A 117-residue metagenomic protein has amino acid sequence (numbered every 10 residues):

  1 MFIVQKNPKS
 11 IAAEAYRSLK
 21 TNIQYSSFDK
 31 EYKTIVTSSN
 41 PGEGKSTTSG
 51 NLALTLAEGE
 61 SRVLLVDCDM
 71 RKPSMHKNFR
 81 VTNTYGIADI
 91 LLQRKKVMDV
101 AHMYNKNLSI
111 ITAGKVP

Functional and structural regions predicted by a protein language model:
F2-R17, T21-N22, F28, S38-E43 (+1 more regions): P-loop/Walker-type NTP enzyme "switch/lid" segment
K33: Walker A (P-loop) ATP-phosphate-binding motif of ABC ATPase nucleotide-binding domains
T48, L52: Hydrophobic positions on the alpha1 helix immediately C-terminal to the Walker A/P-loop
A57: Gly/Ala-rich phosphate-binding loop of Rossmann-like dinucleotide-binding domains, activating on the conserved
